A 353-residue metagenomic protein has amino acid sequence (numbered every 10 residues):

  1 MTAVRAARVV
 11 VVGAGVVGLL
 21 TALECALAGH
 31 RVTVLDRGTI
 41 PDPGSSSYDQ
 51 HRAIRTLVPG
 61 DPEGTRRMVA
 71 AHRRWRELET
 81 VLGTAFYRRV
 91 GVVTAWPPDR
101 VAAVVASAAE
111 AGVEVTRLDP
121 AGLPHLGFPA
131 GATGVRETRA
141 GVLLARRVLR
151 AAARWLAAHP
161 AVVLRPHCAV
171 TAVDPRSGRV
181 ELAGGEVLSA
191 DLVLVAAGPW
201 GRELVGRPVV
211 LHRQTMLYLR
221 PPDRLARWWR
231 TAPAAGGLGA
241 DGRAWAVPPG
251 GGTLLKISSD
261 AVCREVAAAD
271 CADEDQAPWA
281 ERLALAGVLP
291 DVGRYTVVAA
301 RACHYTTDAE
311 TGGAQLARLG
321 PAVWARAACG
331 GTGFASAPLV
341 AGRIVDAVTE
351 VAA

Functional and structural regions predicted by a protein language model:
R8-V34: N-terminal Rossmann-like FAD-binding beta1-loop-alpha1 element of flavoenzymes
V10-V12, L35, V187-W200, A341: Short hydrophobic core segments
L23-L27, A85-Y87, P199-P321: Active-site substrate-recognition segment that forms the wall of the catalytic cavity or substrate channel
L27-S47: Glycine-rich FAD pyrophosphate-binding loop
Q50-L126, G131, R243-A244: Dinucleotide-binding Rossmann-like beta1-alpha1 core, especially the glycine-rich loop that anchors the ADP
A95-P166, A172-D174, T307-A309: Flavin (FAD/FMN) cofactor-binding and adjacent substrate-gating region of FAD-dependent oxidoreductase domains
T171-V187: Conserved beta-strand-loop-beta-strand element in the redox core of flavoprotein oxidoreductases
V323-A337: Glycine-rich phosphate/pyrophosphate-binding beta-alpha loops
